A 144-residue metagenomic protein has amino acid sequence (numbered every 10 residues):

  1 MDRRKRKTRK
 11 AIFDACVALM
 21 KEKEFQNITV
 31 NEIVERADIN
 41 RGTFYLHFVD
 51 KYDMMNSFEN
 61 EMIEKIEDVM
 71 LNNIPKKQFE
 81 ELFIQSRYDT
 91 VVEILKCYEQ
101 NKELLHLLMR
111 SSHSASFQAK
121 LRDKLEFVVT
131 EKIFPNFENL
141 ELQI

Functional and structural regions predicted by a protein language model:
M1-K5: N-terminal intrinsically disordered/low-complexity leader segments
T8, I12-M20, I66, Y98 (+2 more regions): Short hydrophobic clusters on alpha-helical segments that form packing/core surfaces in small helical domains
A11-A18, R36, D53-N73, D89 (+1 more regions): Alpha-helical structural segments
L19-Y52: Helix-turn-helix
L71-N101: Hydrophobic alpha-helical connector segments
V92-A119: Amphipathic alpha-helical segments used for helix-helix packing
S112-E138: Amphipathic alpha-helical packing segments from all-alpha helical-bundle domains
E138-I144: Short, intrinsically disordered, charge-balanced linker/junction segments flanking boundaries in proteins
